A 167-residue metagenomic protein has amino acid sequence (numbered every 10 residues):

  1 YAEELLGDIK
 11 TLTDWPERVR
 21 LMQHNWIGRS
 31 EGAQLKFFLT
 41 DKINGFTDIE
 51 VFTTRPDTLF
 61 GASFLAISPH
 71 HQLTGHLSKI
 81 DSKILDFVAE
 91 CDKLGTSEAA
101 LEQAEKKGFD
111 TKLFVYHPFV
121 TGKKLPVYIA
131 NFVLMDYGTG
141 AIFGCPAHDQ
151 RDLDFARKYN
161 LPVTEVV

Functional and structural regions predicted by a protein language model:
Y1-E165: NTP-handling and nucleic-acid-processing catalytic cores
